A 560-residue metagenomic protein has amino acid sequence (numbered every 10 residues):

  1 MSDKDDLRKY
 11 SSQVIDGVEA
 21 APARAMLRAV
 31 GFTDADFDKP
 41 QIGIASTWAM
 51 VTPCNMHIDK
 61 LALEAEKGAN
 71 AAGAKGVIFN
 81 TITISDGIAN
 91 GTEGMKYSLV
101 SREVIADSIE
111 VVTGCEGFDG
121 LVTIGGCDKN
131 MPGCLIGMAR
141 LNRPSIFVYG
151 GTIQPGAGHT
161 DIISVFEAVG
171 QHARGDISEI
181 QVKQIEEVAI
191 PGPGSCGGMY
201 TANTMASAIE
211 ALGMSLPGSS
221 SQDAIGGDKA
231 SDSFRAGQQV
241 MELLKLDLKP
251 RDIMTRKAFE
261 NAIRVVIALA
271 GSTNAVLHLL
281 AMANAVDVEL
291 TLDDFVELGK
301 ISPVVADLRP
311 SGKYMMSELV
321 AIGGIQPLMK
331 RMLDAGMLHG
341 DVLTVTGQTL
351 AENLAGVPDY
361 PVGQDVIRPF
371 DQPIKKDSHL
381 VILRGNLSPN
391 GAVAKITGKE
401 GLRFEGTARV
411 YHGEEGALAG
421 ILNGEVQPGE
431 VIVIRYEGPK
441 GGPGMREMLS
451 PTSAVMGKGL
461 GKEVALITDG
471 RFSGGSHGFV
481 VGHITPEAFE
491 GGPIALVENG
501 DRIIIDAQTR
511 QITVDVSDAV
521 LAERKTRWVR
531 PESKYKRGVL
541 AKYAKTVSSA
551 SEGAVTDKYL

Functional and structural regions predicted by a protein language model:
S2-M56, L61-N80, G87-I88, E93-S98 (+4 more regions): Catalytic or ion-coupling anion/metal-binding cores of large enzyme and transporter domains
S98-D107: Glycine-rich, highly charged phosphate/nucleotide-binding loops
T113-C134, I146-Y149: A short, small-residue-rich loop immediately preceding and capping a beta-strand
